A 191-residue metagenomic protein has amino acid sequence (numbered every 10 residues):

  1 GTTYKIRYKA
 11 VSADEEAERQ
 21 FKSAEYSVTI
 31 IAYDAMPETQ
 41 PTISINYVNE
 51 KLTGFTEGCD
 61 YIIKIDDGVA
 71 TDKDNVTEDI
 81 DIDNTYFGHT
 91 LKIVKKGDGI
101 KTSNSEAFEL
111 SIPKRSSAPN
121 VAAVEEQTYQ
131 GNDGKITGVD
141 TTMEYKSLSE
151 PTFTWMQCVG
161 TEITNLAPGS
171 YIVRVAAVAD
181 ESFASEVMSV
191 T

Functional and structural regions predicted by a protein language model:
G1-T2, D79-H89, G160-S170: Surface-exposed, short loops/turns at beta-strand junctions within beta-sandwich domains
K5-K9, K92-K96, I172-A176: Extracellular recognition modules
S12-S27, D98-S111, V178-V190: Short, exposed coil/turn segments at beta-strand boundaries within extracellular/luminal domains
D34-I43, R115-E125: Proline-enriched interdomain boundary motifs that mark the N-terminal boundary and often initiate the first structured
I43-Y47, E125-N132: Short, solvent-exposed loop/linker segments at the N-terminal edge of repeated beta-sheet extracellular domains
G54-D60, T137-E144: Short proline/glycine-enriched turn/loop motifs at strand-loop junctions of beta-rich domains
I63-I65, Y145-S147: Conserved aromatic beta-strand anchor motif in extracellular beta-sandwich/beta-rich domains
G68-V76, T152-V159: Short beta-strand segments within Ig-like beta-sandwich modules, predominantly Fibronectin type-III
